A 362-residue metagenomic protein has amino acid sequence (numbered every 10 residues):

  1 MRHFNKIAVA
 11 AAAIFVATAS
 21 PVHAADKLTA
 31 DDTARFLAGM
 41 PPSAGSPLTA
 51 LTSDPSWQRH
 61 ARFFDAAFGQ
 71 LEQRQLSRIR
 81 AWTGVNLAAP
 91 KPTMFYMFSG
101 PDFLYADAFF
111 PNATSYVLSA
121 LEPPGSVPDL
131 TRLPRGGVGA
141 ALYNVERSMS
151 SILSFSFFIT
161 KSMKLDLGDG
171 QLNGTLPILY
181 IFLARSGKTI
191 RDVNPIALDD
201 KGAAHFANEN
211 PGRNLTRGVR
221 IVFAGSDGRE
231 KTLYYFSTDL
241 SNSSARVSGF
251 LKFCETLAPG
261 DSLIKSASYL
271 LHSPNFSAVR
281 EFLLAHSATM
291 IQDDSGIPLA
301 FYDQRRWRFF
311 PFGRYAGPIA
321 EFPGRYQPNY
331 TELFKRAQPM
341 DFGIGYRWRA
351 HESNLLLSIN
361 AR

Functional and structural regions predicted by a protein language model:
M1-V9: Bacterial N-terminal signal peptides that target proteins for export
V9-T18: Bacterial N-terminal signal peptides
S20-A24: Sec/Tat signal peptide C-region and signal peptidase I cleavage site
A25-M149, K231-R362: Non-globular targeting/processing and membrane-anchoring segments
A88, L176-K188, E209-G212, G225: Short, surface-exposed basic-aromatic patches at helix termini and helix-loop junctions that form
S99-F110, F155-Y180: Short, thiol/selenol-centered motifs that function as redox-active sites or metal-ligating centers
V117-K164, R191-N210: Thiol-based oxidoreductase modules, predominantly thioredoxin-like and allied folds used for disulfide exchange
L167, D192-Y235: Short aromatic loop motif centered on NTY/YTY
